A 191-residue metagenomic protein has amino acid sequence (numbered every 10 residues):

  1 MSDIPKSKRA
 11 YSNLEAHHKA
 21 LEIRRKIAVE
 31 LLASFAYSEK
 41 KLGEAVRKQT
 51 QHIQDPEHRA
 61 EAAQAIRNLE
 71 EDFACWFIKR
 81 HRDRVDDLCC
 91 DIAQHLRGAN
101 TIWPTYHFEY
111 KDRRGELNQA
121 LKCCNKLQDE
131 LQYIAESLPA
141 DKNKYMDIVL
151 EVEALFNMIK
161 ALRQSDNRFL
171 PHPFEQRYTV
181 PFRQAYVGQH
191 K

Functional and structural regions predicted by a protein language model:
M1-K191: Amphipathic alpha-helical assembly/interaction segments
